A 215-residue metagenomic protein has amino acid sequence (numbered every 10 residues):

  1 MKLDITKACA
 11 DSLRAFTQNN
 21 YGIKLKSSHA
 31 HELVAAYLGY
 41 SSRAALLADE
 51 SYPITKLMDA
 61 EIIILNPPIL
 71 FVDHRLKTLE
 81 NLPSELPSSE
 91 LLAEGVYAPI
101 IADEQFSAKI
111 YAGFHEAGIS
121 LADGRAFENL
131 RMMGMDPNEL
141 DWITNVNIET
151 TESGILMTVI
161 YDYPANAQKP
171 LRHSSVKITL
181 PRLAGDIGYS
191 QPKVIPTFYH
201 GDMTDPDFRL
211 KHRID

Functional and structural regions predicted by a protein language model:
M1-L92: C-terminal alpha-helical interaction appendages
Y21, Y37-Y40, Y52, Y97 (+4 more regions): Sequence-level detector for tyrosine residue identity
H29-H31, H74, H115, H173 (+2 more regions): Histidine (H) residue identity feature
P68-I69, S84, S88, I100 (+4 more regions): Generic low-complexity segments that are intrinsically disordered, proline-rich and/or Lys/Arg-biased
E80-M133: N-terminal trafficking/processing presequences and adjacent post-cleavage segments of proteins routed to secretion
A117, G124-R125, M132-M135, I178-G185 (+1 more regions): Interaction-prone helical segments in low-complexity regions
M132-T151: Short amphipathic beta-strand and strand-loop transition segments with alternating hydrophobic
T151-D215: Extended, charged low-complexity segments that frequently continue into or abut oligomerization scaffolds
